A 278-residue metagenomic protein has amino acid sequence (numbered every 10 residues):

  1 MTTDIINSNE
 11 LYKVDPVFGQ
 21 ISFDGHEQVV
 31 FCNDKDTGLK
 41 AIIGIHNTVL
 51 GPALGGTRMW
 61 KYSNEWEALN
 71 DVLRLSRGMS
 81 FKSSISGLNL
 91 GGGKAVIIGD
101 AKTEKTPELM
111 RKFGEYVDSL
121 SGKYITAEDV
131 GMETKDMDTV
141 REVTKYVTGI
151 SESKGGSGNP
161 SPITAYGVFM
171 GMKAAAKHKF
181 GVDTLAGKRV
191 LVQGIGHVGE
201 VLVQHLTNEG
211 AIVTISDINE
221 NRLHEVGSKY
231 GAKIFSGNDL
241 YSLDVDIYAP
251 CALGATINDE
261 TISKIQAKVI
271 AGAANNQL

Functional and structural regions predicted by a protein language model:
M1-G158: N-terminal ligand-binding/catalytic initiation module
D36-T37, T48-L50, N64, M132 (+5 more regions): Short, glycine-/Ser/Thr-/acidic-enriched flexible segments
E67, D71-R74, K112-S119, T139 (+4 more regions): Alpha-helical scaffold segments in soluble metabolic enzymes
I98-K102, T106, H197-Q204, I262: Short glycine/threonine-rich loop-to-helix capping motif typified by GTGT followed within a few residues by an Asp-Pro
Y124, I247-L278: ADP-ribose/adenylate-binding Rossmann-like module
Y124-E128, T148-E152, I215-D217, S236 (+2 more regions): General beta-strand structural signal in soluble alpha/beta enzymes
N159-I247: Glycine-rich phosphate/diphosphate-binding loop of Rossmann-like nucleotide-binding domains
